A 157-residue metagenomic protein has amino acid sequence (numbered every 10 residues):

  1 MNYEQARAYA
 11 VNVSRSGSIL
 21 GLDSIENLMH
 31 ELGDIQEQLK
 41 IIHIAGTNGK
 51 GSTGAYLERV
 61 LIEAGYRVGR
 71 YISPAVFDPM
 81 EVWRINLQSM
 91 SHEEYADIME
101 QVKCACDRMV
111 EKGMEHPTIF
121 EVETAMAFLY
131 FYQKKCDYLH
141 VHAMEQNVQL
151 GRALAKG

Functional and structural regions predicted by a protein language model:
M1-G46, T53-Y66, Y71, D107-M114: Short functional linear segments
E4, I19-L22, G51, S89-H92 (+2 more regions): Electropositive phosphate-/nucleotide-binding environments in soluble metabolic enzymes
M29, D34-E37, E63-K156: ATP-dependent carboxylate-amine ligase catalytic core
N48-K50, A75-V76: Short active-site-proximal "capping" loops at secondary-structure junctions
